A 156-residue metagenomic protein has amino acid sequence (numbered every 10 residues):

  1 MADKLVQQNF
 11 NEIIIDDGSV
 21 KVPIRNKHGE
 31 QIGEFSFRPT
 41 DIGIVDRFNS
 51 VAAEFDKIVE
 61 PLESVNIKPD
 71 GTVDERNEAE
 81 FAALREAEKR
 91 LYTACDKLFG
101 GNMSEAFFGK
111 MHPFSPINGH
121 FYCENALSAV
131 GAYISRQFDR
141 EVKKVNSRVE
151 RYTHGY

Functional and structural regions predicted by a protein language model:
M1-D56, R148-Y156: Short, charged/polar N-terminal "headpieces" of proteins
Q7, I15-S19, R85, Y92-K97: Extended, low-complexity, charge-balanced
P23-R25, E54-S64, L98-M103: Short, compositionally biased low-complexity segments
D41-E80: Acidic, aromatic-enriched beta-alpha/helix-loop junctions
V51, A87-L91, M103: Amphipathic alpha-helical interface surfaces
D74-Y92: Contiguous, amphipathic alpha-helical segments that mediate oligomerization or scaffolding in large protein assemblies
T93-Y156: C-terminal charged interaction modules
